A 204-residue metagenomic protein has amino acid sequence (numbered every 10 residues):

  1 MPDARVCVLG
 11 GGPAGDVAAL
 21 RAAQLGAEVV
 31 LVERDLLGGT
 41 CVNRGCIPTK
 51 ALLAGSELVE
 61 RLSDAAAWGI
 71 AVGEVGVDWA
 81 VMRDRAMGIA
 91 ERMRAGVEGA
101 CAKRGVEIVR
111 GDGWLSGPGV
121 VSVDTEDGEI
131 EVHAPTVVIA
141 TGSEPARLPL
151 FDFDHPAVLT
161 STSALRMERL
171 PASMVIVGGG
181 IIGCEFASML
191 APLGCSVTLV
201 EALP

Functional and structural regions predicted by a protein language model:
P2-A4, R21-A27, V32-L170, L203-P204: Glycine-rich flavin
A4-L31, G183-P192: N-terminal Rossmann-like FAD-binding beta1-loop-alpha1 element of flavoenzymes
L9-G10, V32, I139, V177-G178: Conserved N-terminal Rossmann-fold NAD(P)-binding element of oxidoreductases
G12, D112-W114, G180: Conserved acidic residues
G15, G105, G178: Conserved G/P- and acidic residue-centered "switch" motifs that form tight phosphate/ATP-binding loops in soluble
R169-P204: Rossmann-like NAD(P)H-binding beta-loop-alpha module
